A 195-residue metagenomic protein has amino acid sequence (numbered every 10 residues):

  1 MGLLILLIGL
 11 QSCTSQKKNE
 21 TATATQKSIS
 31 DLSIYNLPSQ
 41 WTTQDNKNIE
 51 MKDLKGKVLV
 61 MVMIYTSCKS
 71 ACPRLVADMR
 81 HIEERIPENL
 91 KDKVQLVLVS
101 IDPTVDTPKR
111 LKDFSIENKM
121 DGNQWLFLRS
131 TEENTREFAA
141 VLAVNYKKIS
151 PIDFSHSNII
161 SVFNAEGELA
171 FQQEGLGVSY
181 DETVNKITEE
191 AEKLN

Functional and structural regions predicted by a protein language model:
G9-S12: C-terminal motif of bacterial Sec signal peptides marking the signal peptidase cleavage site
T14-K17: Bacterial signal peptide processing site
E20-K52, A77: N-terminal "domain-start" segment that seeds a small globular fold
M51-P73, D78-M79: Short active-site neighborhood of thiol/selenol oxidoreductases, capturing the structured segment around
K57-V58, L75-L98: Conserved helix-turn-beta segment immediately C-terminal to the redox Cys motif in thioredoxin-like folds
D92-D106, N123-E133: Thiol-based oxidoreductase modules, predominantly thioredoxin-like and allied folds used for disulfide exchange
K112-S157: Short, internal strand/loop/helix patches that form the active-site neighborhood or redox-interaction surface
I149-N195: Thiol-/selenol-based redox modules, centered on thioredoxin-like and closely related oxidoreductase domains
